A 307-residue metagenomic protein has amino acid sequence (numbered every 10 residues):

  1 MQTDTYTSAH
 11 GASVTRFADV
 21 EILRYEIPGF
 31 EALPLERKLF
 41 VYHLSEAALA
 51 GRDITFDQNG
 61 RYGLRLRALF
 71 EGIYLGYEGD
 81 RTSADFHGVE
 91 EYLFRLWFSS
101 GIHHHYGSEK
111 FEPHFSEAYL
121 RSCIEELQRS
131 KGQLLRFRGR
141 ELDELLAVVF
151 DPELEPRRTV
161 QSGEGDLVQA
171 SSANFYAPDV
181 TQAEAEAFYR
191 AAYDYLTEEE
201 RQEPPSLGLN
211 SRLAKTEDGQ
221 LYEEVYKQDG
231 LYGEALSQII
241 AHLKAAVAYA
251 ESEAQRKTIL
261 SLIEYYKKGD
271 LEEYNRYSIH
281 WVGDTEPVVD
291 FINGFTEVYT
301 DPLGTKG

Functional and structural regions predicted by a protein language model:
Q2-S211, K215-E217, L221-E224, Q228-A248: N-terminal helix-rich structural modules
S237, E264-K267: Generic structural signal for well-ordered, non-transmembrane alpha-helical segments in soluble/cytosolic regions
R256-S261: Short, charged, amphipathic alpha-helical segments
K268-E273: Secretory-pathway/luminal and periplasmic proteins that interact with or process carbohydrate-rich
N275-G307: Active-site-proximal, well-structured secondary-structure segments within enzyme catalytic domains
